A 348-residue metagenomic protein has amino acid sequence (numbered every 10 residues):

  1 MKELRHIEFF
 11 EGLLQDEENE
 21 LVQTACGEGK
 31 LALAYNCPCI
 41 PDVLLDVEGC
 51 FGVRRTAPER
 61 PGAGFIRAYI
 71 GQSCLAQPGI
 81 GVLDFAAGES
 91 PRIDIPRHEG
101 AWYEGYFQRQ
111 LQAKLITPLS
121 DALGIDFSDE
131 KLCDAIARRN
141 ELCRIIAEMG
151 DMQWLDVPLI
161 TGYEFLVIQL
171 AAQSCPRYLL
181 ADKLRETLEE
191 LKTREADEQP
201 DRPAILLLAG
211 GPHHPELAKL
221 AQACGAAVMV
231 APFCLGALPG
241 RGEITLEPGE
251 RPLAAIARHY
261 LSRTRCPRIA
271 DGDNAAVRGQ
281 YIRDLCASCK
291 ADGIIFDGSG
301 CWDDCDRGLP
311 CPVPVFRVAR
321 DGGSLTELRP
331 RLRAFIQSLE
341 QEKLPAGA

Functional and structural regions predicted by a protein language model:
M1-F127, F233-L235, G240-A348: Trp/Phe/Arg-rich N-terminal binding region typifying the photolyase-homology
M1-Y35, T117-G242, L246, D271 (+1 more regions): A charged, amphipathic alpha-helical module
